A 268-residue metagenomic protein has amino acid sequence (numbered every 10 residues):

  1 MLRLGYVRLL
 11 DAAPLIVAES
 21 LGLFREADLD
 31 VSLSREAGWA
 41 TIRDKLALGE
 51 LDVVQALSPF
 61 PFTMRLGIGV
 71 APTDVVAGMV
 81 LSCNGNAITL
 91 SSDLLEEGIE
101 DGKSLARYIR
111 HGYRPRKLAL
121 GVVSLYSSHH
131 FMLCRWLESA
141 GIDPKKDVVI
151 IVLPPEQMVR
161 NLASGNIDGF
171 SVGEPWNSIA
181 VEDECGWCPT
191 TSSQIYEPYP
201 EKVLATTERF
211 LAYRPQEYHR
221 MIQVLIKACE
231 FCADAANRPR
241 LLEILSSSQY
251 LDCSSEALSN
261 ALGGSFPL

Functional and structural regions predicted by a protein language model:
M1-K145, D168-P175, C185-P198: Short, glycine-/small- and polar/acidic-enriched structural segments that line small-molecule recognition paths
I16, F62, C134, S178-V181 (+3 more regions): Predominant activation on well-ordered alpha-helical scaffold segments within soluble catalytic domains
N86-G98, P200-E217, F231: A bilobed periplasmic-binding-protein/Venus flytrap-type ligand-binding module shared by bacterial periplasmic
R114-R116, K146, A163, H219 (+1 more regions): Residue-level preference for short coil/turn positions at secondary-structure junctions
I151-P154: Short acidic-hydrophobic, aromatic-tinged amphipathic segments that line or gate anion-handling sites
M158-L211, Y218: Loop-centered beta-sheet repeat module
P215-L268: Secondary-structure end/capping motifs
